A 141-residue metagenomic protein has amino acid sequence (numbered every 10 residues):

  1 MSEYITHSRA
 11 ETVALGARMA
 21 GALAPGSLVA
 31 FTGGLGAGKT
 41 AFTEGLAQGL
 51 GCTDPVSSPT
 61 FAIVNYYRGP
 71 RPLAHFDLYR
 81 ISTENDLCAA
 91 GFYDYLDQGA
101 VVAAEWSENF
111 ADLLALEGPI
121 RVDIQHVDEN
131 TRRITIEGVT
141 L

Functional and structural regions predicted by a protein language model:
M1-R18: N-terminal pre-Walker A segment at the start of P-loop NTPase domains
S2-E3, Q48, S82-L87, Y93-L141: Short phosphate-coordinating micro-motif centered on Lys-Gly-acidic
A20-G26: Phosphate-binding P-loop
L28-A30: Short hydrophobic/aromatic beta-strand immediately N-terminal to the Walker A/P-loop
T32-G34: P-loop (Walker A) phosphate-binding loop of NTP-binding proteins
K39: Conserved lysine of the Walker
C52-Y67: Short beta-strand-centered segment that lines the nucleotide-binding/catalytic pocket of NTP-utilizing
